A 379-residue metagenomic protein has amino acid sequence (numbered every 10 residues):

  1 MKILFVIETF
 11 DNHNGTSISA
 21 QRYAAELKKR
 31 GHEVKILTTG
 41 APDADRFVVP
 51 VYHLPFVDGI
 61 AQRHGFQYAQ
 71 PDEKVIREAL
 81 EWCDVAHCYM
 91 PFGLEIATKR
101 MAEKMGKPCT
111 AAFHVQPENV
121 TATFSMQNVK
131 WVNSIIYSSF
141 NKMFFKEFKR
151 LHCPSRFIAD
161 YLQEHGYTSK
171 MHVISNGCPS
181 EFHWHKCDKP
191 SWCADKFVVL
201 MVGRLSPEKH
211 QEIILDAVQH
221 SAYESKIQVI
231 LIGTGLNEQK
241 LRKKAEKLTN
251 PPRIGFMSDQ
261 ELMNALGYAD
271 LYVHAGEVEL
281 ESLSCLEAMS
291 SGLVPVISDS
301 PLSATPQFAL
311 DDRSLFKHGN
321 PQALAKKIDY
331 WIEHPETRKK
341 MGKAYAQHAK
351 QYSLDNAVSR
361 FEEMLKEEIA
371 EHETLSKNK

Functional and structural regions predicted by a protein language model:
L4, S191-Q219, I230: Conserved donor-binding/catalytic core segment of Leloir-type glycosyltransferases
G40, F157, G177: Carbohydrate-associated surface elements
K104, V132-R150, H165: Membrane-proximal helix-turn-helix segments that form the acceptor-binding/catalytic region of lipid-linked
G177-D195: Acidic anion/phosphate-binding donor-loop and adjacent secondary structure in glycosyltransferase catalytic cores
Q239-Q260: Nucleotide-activated donor-binding/catalytic signature segment of Leloir-type glycosyltransferases, i.e., the conserved
E277: Aromatic "clamp/platform" in nucleotide-sugar-dependent glycosyltransferases that forms part of the donor/acceptor
V294-S298: Short hydrophobic beta-strand element within catalytic cores of glycosyltransferases and related nucleotide-activated
L310-P321, Y330-P335: Conserved acidic donor-binding segment of nucleotide-sugar-dependent glycosyltransferases
